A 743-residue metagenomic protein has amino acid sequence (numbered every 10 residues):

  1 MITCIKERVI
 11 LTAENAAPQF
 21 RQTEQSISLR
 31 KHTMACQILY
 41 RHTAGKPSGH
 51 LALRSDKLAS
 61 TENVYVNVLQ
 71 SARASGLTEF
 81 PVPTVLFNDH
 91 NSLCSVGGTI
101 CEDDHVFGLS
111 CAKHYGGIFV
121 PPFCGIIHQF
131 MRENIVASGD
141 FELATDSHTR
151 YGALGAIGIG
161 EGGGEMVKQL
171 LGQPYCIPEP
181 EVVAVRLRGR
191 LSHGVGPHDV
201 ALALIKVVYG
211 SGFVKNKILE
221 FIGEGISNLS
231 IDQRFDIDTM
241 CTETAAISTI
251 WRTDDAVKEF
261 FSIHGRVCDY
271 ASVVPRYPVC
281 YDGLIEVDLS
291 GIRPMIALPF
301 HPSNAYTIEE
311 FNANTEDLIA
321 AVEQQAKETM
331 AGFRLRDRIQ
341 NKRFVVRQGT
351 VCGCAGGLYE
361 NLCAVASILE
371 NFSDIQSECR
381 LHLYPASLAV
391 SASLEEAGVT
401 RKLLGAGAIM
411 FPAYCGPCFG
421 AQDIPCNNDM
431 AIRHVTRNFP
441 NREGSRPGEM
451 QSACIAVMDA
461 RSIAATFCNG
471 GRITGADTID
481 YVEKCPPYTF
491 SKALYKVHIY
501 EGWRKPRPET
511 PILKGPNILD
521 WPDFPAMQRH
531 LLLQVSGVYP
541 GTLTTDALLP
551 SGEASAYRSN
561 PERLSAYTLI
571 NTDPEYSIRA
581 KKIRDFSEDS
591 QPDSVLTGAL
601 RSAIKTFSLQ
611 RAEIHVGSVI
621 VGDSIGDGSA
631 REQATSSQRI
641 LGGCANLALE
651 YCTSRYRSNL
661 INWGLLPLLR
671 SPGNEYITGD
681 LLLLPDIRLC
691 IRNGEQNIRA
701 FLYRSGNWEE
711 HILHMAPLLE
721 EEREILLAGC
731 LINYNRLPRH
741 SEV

Functional and structural regions predicted by a protein language model:
M1-V743: Fe-S-dependent hydro-lyases/dehydratases of central metabolism
